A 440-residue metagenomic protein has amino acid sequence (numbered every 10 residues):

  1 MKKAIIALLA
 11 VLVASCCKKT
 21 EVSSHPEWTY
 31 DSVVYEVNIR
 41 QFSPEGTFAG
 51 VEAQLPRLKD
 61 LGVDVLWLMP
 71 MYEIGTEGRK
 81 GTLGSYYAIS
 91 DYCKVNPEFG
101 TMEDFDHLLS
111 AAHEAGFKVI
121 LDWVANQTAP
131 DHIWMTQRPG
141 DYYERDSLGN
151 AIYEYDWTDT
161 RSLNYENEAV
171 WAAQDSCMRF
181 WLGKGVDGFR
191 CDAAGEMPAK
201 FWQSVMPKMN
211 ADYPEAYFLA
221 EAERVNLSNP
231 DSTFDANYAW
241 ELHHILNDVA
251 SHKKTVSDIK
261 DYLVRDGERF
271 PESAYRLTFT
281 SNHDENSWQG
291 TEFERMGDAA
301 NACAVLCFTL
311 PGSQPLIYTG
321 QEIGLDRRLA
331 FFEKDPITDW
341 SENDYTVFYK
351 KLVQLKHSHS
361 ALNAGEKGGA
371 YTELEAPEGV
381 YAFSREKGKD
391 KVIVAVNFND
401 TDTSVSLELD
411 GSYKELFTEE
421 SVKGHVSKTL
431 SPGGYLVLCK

Functional and structural regions predicted by a protein language model:
K2-A7: Sec-dependent signal peptide recognition, specifically the positively charged N-region followed immediately by
V13-C16: C-terminal motif of bacterial Sec signal peptides marking the signal peptidase cleavage site
K19-A49, P56-D64, P70-K184, S204-Y213 (+1 more regions): Substrate-binding/active-site clefts of carbohydrate-active enzymes
S24-H25, R265-E268, A304-C307, L316 (+1 more regions): Short, surface-exposed beta-strand/loop micro-motifs that present aromatic residues
S110, D192-F279, G297, L306-T309 (+5 more regions): Active-site-proximal helices and loops of the catalytic beta/alpha 8
L316-I323: Short acidic/histidine-rich active-site segments
E373-E408: Carbohydrate-binding surface patches
K423-K440: C-terminal beta-strand-rich structural cap/linker in extracellular carbohydrate-active enzymes
